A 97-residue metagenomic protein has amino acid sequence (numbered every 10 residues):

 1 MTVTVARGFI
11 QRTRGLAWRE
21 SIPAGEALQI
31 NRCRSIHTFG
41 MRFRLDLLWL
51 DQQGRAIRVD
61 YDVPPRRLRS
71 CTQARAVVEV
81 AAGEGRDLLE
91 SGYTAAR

Functional and structural regions predicted by a protein language model:
M1-R97: Compact, glycine-rich, soluble single-domain proteins
